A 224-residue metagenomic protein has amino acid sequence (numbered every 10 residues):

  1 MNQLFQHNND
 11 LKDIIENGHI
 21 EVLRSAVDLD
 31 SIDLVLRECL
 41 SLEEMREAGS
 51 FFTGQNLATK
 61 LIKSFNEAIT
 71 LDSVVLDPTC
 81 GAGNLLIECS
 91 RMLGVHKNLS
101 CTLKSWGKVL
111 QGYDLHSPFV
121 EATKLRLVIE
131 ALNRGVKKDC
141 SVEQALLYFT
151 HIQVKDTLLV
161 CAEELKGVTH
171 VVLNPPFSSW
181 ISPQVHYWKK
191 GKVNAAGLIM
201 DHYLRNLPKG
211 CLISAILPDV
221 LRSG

Functional and structural regions predicted by a protein language model:
N2-G224: SAM-dependent methyltransferase catalytic region
